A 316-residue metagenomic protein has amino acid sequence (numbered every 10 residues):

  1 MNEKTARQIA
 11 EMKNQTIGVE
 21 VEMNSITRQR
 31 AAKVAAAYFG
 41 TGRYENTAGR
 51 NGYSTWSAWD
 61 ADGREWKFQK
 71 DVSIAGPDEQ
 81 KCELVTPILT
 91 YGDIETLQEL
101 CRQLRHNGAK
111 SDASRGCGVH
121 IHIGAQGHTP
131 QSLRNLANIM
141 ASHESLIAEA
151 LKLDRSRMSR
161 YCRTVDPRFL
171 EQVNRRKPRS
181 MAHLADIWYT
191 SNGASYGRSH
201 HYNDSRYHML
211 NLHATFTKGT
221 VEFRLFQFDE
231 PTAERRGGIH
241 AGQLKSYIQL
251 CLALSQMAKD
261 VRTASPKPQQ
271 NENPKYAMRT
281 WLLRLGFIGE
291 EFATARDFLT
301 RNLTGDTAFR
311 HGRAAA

Functional and structural regions predicted by a protein language model:
M1-A113, Q126-A316: C-terminal accessory/tail domains of diverse enzymes
R115-I123: Short, conserved phosphate-binding/catalytic loop or strand-edge motifs used in phosphoryl-/nucleotidyl-transfer
